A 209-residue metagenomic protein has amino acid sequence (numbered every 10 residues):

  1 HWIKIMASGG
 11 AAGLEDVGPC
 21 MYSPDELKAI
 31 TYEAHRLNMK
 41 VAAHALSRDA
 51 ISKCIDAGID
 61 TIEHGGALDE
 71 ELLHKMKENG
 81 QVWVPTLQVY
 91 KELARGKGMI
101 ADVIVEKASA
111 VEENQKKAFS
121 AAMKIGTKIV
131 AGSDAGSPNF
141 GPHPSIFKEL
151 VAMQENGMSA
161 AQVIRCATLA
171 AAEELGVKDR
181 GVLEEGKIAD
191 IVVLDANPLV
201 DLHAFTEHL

Functional and structural regions predicted by a protein language model:
H1, D60, D190: Receiver (REC) domain switch/active-site residues of two-component response regulators
M6-K117, A135-S137, G157, L175 (+1 more regions): Active-site core of metal-dependent hydrolases
K28, H74, I164-R165, H203: Generic structural signal for individual residues within well-ordered alpha-helical segments across diverse proteins
R36, K40, I100-V103, E112-N197: His/Asp/Glu-enriched, well-ordered alpha-helical/loop segment that forms or immediately abuts the divalent-metal
I59, F205-L209: Short, compositionally biased
M76-K77, K124, E184, F205: Extracellular/periplasmic catalytic domains that process cell-envelope and extracellular macromolecules
P198-A204: Short, Lys/Arg- and Gly-enriched loop/turn segments at beta-strand edges
